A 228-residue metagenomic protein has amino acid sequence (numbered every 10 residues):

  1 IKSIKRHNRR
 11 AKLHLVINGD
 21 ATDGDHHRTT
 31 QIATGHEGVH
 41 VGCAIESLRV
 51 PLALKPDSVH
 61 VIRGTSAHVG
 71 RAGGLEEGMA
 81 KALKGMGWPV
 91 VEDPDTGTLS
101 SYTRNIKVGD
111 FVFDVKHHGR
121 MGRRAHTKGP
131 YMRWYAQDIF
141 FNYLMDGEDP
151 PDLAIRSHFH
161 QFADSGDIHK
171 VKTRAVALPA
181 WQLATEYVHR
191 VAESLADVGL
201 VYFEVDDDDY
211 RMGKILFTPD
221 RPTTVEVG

Functional and structural regions predicted by a protein language model:
I1-V91, T96: Core catalytic region of metal-dependent phosphoesterases/phosphodiesterases, especially metallo-beta-lactamase-like
K2, N8-L13, G129-P130, P219-G228: Polar, enzyme-active/binding microenvironments
H60-G73, D197-G228: Charge-rich, low-complexity terminal tails
W88-T98, I155, V191-S194: Short linear motifs in intrinsically disordered
S100-T103: Alpha-helical scaffolding within the catalytic cores of extracellular/periplasmic polymer-degrading hydrolases
K107-I215: Conserved beta-sheet core of the metallophosphoesterase superfamily
